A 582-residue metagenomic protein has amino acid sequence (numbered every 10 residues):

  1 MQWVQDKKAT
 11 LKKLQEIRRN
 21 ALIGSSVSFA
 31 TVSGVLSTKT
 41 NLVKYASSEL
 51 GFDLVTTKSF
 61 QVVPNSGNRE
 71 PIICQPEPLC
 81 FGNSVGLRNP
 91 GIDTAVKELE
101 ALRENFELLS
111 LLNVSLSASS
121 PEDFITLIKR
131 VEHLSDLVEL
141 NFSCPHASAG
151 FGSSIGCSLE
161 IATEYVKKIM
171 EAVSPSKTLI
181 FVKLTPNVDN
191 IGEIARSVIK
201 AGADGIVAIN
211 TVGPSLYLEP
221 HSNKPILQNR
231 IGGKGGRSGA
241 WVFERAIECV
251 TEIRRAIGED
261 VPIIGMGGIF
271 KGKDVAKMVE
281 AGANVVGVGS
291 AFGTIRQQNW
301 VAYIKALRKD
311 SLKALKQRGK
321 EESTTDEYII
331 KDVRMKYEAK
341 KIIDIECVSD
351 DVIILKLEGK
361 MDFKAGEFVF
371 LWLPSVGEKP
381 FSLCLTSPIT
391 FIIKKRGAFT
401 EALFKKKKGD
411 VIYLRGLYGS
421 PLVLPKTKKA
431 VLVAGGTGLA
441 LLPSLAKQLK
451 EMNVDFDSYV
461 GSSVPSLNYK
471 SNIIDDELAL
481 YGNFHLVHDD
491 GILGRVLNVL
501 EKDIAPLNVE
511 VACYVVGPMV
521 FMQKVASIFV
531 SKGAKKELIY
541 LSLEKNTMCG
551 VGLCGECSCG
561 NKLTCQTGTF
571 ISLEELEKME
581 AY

Functional and structural regions predicted by a protein language model:
M1-L112, S117-S119: N-terminal capping/small domains of soluble enzymes
D6, F81, N89, P145-E160 (+3 more regions): Glycine/Thr-rich beta-alpha phosphate-binding loop at enzyme active sites
T40-S47, E122-E132, V188-A201, R255-A256 (+2 more regions): Catalytic cores of alpha/beta
T57-V62, N141-H146, G205-S215, G268-I269 (+2 more regions): Glycine-rich phosphate-binding active-site loops on the catalytic face of alpha/beta enzymes
N65-P78, L218-K234, V279-E280, V285 (+2 more regions): C-terminal helical cap(s) of enzyme catalytic domains, especially alpha/beta-barrels
R334-Y413, S463-V464: Ferredoxin-reductase
A398-M548: FNR/FR-type flavoprotein reductase catalytic core
L441, M519-V520, E544-T569: Local cysteine-cluster metal-coordination motifs and their immediate loop/turn environment, predominantly Fe-S cluster
